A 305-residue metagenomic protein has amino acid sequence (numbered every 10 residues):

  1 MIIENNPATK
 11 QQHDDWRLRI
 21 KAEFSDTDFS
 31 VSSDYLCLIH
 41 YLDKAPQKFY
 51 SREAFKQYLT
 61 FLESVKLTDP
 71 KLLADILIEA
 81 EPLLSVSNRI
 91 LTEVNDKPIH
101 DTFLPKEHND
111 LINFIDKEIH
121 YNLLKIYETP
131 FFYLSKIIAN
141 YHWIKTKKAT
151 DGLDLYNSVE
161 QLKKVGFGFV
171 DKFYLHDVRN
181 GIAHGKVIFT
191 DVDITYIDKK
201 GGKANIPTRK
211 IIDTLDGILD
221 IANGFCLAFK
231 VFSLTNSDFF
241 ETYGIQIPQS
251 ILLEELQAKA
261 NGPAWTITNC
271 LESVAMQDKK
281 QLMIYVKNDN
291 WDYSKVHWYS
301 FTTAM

Functional and structural regions predicted by a protein language model:
M1, K163-V165, D238, I251: Extended charged low-complexity segments that act as oligomerization/scaffolding linkers
M1-D110, Y243-M305: Extended intrinsically disordered or low-complexity regions, especially N/C-terminal cytosolic tails and loops, rather
E63, L124-E128, N180, I212 (+1 more regions): Generic structural signal for well-ordered, non-transmembrane alpha-helical segments in soluble/cytosolic regions
V86, T129-K136, D177-I188: Amphipathic, heptad-repeat alpha-helices with coiled-coil/zipper character that mediate oligomerization and scaffolding
K106-N109, D154-K164, G201: Short, charged/polar, low-complexity loop and linker segments that flank or interrupt alpha-helical bundles
N113-Q161: Short, contiguous, well-structured surface segments enriched in hydrophobic/aromatic residues
G166-I197: Histidine-centered, metal-coordinating catalytic motifs and their short helical/loop contexts
T195-Q246: Amphipathic, Lys/Arg-enriched alpha-helical patches that create a basic surface for binding polyanionic ligands
